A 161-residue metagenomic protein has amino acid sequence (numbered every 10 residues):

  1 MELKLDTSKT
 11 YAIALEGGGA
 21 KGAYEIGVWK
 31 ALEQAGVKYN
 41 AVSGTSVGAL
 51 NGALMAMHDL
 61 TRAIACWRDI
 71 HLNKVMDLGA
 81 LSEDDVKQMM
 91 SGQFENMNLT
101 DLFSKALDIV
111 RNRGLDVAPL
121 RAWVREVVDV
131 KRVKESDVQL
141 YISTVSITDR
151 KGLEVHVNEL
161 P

Functional and structural regions predicted by a protein language model:
M1-T7, E33: A short, basic/flexible loop-to-alpha-helix module at the beginning of a structural domain
L3-K4, S91-N96, D137-Q139: Short, flexible segments with low predicted structural confidence
S8-Y11, S136-V138: Short coil/turn connectors at secondary-structure junctions
T10-A12, G19-A118, V124, G152-P161: Patatin-like phospholipase
A14, M76, Y141-S143: Short, conserved beta-strand segments within well-ordered enzyme catalytic domains that often line or immediately flank
E126-R132: Short, charged beta->alpha transition segments
R132-P161: Active-site gating loop/helix substructures
